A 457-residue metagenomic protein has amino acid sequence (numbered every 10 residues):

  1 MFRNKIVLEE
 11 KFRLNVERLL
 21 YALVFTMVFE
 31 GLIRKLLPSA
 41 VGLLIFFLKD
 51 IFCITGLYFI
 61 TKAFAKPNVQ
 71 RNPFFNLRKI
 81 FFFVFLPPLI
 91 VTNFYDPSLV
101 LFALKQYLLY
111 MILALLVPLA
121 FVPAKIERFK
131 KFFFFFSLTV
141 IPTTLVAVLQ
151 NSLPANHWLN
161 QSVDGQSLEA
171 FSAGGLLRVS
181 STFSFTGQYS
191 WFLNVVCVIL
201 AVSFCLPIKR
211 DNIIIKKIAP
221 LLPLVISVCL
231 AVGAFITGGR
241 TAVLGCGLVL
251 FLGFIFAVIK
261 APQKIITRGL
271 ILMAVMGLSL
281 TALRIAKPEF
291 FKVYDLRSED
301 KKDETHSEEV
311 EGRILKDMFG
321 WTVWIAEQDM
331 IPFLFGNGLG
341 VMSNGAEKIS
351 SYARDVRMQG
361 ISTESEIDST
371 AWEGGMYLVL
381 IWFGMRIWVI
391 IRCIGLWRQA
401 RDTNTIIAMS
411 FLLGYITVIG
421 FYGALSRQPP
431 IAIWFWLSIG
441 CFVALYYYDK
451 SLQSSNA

Functional and structural regions predicted by a protein language model:
R13-L20, V24-F25, P73-F82, V117-N156 (+1 more regions): Interfacial loop-to-transmembrane-helix boundary motif in multi-pass membrane proteins
V16-K35, D50-L108, L413-I416: N-terminal hydrophobic segments of proteins, predominantly signal-anchor/transmembrane helices of inner/organellar
R18-M27, P220-V228, R392-G423, C441: Loop-to-helix entry and N-terminal half of a specific, functionally important transmembrane alpha helix in multi-pass
L32, E304-G374: Long extracytoplasmic/lumenal interhelical loops at the membrane interface of multi-pass membrane proteins
I54-I60, V196-V198, L250-F251, A408-A457: Transmembrane alpha-helices of multi-pass inner-membrane enzymes
F133-Q161, F171-G174, S181-I259: Alpha-helical transmembrane segments of multi-pass inner-membrane proteins
L145, Q150-A155, T237, F254-H306 (+1 more regions): A membrane-periplasm/extracellular boundary helix in multi-pass inner-membrane enzymes that assemble envelope glycans
F185-G187, R354-C393: A conserved mid-to-late transmembrane alpha helix and its immediate loop/hinge that forms the functional core
